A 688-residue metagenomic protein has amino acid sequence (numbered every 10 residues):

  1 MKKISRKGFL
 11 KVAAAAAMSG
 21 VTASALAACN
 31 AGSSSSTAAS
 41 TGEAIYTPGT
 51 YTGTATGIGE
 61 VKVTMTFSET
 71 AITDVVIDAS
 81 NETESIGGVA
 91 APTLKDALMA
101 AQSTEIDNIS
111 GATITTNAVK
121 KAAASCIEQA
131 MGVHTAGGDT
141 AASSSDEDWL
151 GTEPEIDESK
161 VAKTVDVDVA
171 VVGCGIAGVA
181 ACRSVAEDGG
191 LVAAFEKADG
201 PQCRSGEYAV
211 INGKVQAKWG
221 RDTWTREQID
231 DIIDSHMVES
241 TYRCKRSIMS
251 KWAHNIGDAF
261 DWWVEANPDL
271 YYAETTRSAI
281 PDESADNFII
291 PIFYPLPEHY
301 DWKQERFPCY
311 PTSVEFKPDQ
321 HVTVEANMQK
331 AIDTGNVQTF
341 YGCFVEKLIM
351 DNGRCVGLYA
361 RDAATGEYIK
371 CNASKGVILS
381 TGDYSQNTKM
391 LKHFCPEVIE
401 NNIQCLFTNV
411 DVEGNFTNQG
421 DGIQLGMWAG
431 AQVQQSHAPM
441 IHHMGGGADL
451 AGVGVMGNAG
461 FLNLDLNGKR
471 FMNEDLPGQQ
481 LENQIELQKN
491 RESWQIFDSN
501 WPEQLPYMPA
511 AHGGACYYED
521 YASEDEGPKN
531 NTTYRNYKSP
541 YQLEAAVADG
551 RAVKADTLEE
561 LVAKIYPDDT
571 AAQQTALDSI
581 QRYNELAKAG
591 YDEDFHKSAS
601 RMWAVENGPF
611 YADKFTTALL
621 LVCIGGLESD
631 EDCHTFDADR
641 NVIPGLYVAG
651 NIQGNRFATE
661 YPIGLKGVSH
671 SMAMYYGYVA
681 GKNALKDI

Functional and structural regions predicted by a protein language model:
M1-G20, S24-A27: N-terminal secretory signal peptides and thylakoid transit peptides that target proteins across membranes
G42-A141: Active-site- and interface-proximal helix/loop "cap" or "latch" segments in soluble metabolic and energy-transducing
V169-A193: N-terminal Rossmann-like FAD-binding beta1-loop-alpha1 element of flavoenzymes
A198-R221: Conserved N-terminal glycine-rich FAD pyrophosphate-binding loop of Rossmann-like flavoproteins
W252-E367, T388-K389, L586-N607: Conserved redox-cofactor binding core of oxidoreductases
A364-E367, C371-G446, G664-K666, H670-V679: Glycine-rich loop(s) and the adjacent beta-strand/alpha-helix scaffold that form part
I423, A429-K564: An anion/pyrophosphate-binding glycine-rich loop and adjacent beta-alpha core in soluble alpha-beta enzymes
A571-E660: A glycine-rich dinucleotide-binding beta-alpha-beta segment and adjacent secondary-structure elements that constitute
